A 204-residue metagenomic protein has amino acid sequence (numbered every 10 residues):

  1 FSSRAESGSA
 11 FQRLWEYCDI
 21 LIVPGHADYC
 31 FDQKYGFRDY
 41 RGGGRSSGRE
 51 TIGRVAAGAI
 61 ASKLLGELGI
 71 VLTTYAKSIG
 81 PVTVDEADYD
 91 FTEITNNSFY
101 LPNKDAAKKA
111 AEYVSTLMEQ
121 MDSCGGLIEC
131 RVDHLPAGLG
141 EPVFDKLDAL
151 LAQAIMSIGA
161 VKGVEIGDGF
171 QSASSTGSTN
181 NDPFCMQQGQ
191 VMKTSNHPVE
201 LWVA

Functional and structural regions predicted by a protein language model:
F1-D28: Glycine-rich, N-terminal phosphate-binding loop and its surrounding beta-alpha-beta segment
F1-S2, C30-D32, Y75-K77, R131-D133 (+2 more regions): Residues in well-ordered beta-strands of folded domains
W15-E16, S115-E119, L151-Q153: Intrinsically disordered, low-complexity boundary segments flanking structured domains
L21, D32, G44, Q153-M156 (+1 more regions): Short, functionally important structural connectors and interaction interfaces within domains
P24, D28, Y35, T179 (+1 more regions): Residue-level signal for pocket-adjacent positions within structured domains
Q33-V143: Glycine-rich, mobile lid/loop segments that gate access to catalytic sites or pores
M121-A204: Glycine-rich anion/phosphate-binding loop at the beta-strand->alpha-helix junction
